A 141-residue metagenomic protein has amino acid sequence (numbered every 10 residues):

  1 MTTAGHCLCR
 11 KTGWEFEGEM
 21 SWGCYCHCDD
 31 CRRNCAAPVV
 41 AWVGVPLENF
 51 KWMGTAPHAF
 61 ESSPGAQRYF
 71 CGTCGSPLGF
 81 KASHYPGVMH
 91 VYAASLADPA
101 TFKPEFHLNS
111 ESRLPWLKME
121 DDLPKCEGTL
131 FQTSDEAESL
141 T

Functional and structural regions predicted by a protein language model:
M1-T141: A short Gly-Trp-Pro
